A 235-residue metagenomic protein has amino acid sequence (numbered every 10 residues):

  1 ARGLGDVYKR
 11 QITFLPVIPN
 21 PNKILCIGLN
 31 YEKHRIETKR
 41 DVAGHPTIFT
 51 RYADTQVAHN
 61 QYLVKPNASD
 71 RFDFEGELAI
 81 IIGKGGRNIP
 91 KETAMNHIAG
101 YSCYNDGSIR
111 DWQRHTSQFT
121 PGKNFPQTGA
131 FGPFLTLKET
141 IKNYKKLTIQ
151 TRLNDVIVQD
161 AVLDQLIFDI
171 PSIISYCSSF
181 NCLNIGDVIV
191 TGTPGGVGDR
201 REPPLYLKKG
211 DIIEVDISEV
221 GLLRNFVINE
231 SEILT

Functional and structural regions predicted by a protein language model:
A1-Y8: Short, small-residue-biased leader/transition segments that mark boundaries at the very start of proteins
K9-I12, E32-H34, V42-A43, V57-A68: Short acidic (Asp/Glu) patches
R10-E32: Short beta-strand-loop/turn "lid" adjacent to the catalytic site in phosphate-handling enzymes
Q11, V17, H34, R110-T235: Catalytic-pocket segment enriched in acidic/His residues
F14-P16, I36-K39, L63-F72, E77-L78 (+4 more regions): A generic local secondary-structure boundary/capping motif
P19, C26, A58, D73-E75 (+2 more regions): Residue-level recognition of short, solvent-exposed, well-ordered loop/turn junctions that link secondary-structure
D41-H59, F74, K208-E219: Structural signature of FAD isoalloxazine-binding scaffolds in flavoprotein oxidoreductases
I82-G85, I89-Y104: RNA pseudouridine synthases
